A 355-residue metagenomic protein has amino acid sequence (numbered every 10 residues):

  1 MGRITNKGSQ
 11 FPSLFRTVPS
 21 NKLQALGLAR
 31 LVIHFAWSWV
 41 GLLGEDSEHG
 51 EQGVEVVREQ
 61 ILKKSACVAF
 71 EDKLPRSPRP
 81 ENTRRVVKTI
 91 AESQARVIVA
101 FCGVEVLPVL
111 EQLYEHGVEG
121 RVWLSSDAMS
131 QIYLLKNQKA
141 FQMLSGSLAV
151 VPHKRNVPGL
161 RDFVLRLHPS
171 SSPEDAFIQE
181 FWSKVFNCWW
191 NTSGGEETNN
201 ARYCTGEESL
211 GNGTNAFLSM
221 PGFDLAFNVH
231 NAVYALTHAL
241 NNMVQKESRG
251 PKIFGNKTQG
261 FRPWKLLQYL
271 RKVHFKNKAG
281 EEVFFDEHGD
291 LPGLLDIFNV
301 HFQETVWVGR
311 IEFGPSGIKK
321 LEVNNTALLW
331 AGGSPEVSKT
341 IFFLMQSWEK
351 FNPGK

Functional and structural regions predicted by a protein language model:
M1, Q10, V18-S38, G44-G53 (+1 more regions): Extracellular ectodomain signature
